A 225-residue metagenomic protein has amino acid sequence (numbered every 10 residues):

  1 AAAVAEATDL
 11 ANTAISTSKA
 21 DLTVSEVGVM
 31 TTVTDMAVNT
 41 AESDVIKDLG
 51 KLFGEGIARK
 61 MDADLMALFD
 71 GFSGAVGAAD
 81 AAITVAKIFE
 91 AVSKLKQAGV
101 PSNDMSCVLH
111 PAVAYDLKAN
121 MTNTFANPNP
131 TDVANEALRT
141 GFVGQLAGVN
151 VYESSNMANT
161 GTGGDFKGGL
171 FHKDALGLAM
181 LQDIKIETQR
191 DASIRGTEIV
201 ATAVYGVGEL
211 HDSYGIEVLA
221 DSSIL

Functional and structural regions predicted by a protein language model:
A1-A3, A41-E42, D116-A119, G208-L210: Short helix/loop capping segments that flank catalytic or ligand/cofactor-binding pockets
A1-L10, A37-S43, T124: Short charge-dense sequence patches
A1-V27: Assembly/oligomerization interface modules of large self-assembling protein complexes
I15-L22, N120-L225: Sequence/fold signature of self-assembling virion shell proteins
S18-G77, A98-L109, V151, T188-E209: Long, contiguous amphipathic alpha-helices that act as assembly "spine/axial" helices in icosahedral shell and virion
V38, L117, M157: Hydrophobic pocket-lining residues within nucleotide cofactor-binding pockets
E55-A82, F142, A158, T162-F166 (+1 more regions): Signature of extracytoplasmic/envelope-associated structural regions
D70-Q145: Extended, solvent-exposed, turn-rich assembly/linker loops in the middle of proteins
